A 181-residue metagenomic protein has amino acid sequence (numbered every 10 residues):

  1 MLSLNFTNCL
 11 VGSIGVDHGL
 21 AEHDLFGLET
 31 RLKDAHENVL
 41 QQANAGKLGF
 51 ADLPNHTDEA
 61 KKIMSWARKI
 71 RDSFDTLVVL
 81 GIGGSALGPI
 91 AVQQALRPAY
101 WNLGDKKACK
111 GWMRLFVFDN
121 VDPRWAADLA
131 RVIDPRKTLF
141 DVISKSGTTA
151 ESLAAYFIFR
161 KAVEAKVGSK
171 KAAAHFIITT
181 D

Functional and structural regions predicted by a protein language model:
M1-R71: Extended, charge-enriched "interface" segments that sit outside catalytic cores
R68-D181: Glycine-rich phosphate-binding loops that contact phosphosugars or nucleotide phosphates
